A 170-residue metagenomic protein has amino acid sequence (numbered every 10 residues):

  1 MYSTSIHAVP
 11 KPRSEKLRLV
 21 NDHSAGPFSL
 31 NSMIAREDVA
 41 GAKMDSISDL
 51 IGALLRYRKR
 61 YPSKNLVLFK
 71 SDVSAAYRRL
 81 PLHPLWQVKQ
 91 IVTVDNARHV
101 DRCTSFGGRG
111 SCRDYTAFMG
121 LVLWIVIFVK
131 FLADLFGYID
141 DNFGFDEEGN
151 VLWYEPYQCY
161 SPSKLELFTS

Functional and structural regions predicted by a protein language model:
M1-T116, S161-L167: Catalytic-core region of right-hand nucleic acid polymerases
C112-C159, S163-L165: Active-site palm subdomain of RNA-directed nucleic acid polymerases
S170: Aromatic sugar-binding interfaces of carbohydrate-active proteins
